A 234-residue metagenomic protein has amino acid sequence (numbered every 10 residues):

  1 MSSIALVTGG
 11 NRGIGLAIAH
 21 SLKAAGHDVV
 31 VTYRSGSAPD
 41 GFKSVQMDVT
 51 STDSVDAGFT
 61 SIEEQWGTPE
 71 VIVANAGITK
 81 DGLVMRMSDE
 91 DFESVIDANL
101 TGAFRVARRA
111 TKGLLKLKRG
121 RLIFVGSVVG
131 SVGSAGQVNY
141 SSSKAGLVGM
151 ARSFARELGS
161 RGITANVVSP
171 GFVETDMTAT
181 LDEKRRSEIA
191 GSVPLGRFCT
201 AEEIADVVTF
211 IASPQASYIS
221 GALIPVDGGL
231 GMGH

Functional and structural regions predicted by a protein language model:
N11-R12: Conserved glycine-rich cofactor-binding loop
L83-V84, S88-I96, T178, I189: Substrate-binding pocket helix/loop in short-chain dehydrogenase/reductase
A107, S143, A151: Active-site helix of classical SDR
K112, R156-S160, S217: Alpha-helical segment proximal to the catalytic Tyr-Lys
R119, G159, T164, I219-G221: Short, small/polar-rich loop/turn modules that mediate ligand/substrate recognition or access, typified
S127: Residue(s) in the substrate-gating loop at a strand-loop-helix junction that position the organic substrate next
V132, T209, S220-H234: Short C-terminal tail/terminal secondary-structure segment of NAD(P)H-dependent dehydrogenase/reductase domains
